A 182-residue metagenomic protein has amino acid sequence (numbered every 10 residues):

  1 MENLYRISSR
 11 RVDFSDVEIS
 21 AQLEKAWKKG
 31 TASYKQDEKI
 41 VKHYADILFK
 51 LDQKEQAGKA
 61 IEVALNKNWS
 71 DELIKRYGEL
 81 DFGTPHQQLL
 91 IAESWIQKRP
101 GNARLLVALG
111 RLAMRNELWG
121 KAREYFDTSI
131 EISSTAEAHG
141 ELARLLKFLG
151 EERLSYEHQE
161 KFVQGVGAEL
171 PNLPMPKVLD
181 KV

Functional and structural regions predicted by a protein language model:
M1-V17, L80-W95, L149-K161, A168-N172 (+1 more regions): Alpha-helical linker/edge segments of TPR/alpha-solenoid repeat scaffolds and analogous pre-/post-domain helices
L4-F14, K59-E131: Alpha-helical adaptor scaffolds
E24-K28, K42, E62, E93 (+2 more regions): Alpha-solenoid helical repeat scaffolds
I40, L73-I74, L105, A138-H139 (+1 more regions): TPR alpha-solenoid repeat register
K54-D71, P85, I130-A136, A143-P171: TPR/TPR-like (Sel1-like) alpha-helical repeat modules
